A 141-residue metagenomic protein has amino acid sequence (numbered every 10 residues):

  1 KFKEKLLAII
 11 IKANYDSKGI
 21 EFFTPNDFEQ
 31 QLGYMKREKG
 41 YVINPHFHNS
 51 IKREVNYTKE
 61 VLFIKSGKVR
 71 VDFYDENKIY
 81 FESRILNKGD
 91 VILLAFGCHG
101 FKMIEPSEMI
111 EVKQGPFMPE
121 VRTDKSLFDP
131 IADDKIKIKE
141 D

Functional and structural regions predicted by a protein language model:
K1-K36, I136-D141: A short, N-terminal "cap"/entry segment at the start of jelly-roll beta-barrel domains of the cupin/DSBH fold
Y34-N56: Conserved short histidine dyad/triad with adjacent acidic residue
E38, I64, N87, L94-A95 (+1 more regions): A short, compositionally biased micro-patch
E38-K39, Y57-Y74: Glycine- and acidic-residue-biased ligand/ion/polar-headgroup-sensing regions
P45, V71-D72, I92-L94, H99-I104 (+1 more regions): Short beta-strand His + acidic residue motifs that chelate non-heme Fe in jelly-roll/DSBH and cupin folds
D75-F96: Short acidic-glycine-tyrosine-enriched beta hairpin
G100-D141: Double-stranded beta-helix
